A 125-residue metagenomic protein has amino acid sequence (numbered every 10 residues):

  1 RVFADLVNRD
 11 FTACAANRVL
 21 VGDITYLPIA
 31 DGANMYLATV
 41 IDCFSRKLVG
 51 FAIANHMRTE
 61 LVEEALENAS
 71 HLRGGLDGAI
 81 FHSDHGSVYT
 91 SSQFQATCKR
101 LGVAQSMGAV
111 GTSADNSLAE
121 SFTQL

Functional and structural regions predicted by a protein language model:
R1-L125: Charged DNA-binding/catalytic regions of mobile-element recombinases
